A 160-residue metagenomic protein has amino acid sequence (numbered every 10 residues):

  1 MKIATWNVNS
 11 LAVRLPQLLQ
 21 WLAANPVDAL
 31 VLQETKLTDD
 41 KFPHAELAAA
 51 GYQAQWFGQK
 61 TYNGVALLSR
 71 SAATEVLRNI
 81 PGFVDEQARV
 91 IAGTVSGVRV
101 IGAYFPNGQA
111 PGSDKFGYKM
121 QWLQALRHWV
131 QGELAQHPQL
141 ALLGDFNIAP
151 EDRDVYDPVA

Functional and structural regions predicted by a protein language model:
M1-Q53, K60-V65, P150: N-terminal, active-site-proximal structural segment of metallo-dependent hydrolase catalytic domains
M1-S10, G97-Q109, L143: Active-site-proximal beta-strand elements of phosphoester/diester hydrolases
S10-R14, D85, Y118-L126: Soluble or luminal CAZymes and related metallo-dependent hydrolases
L18-Q20, H44-L47, S69, G82 (+2 more regions): Short, glycine/charged-enriched secondary-structure capping and boundary segments
Q20-L22, R89-S96, A125-P138: Short amphipathic alpha-helices and their capping/turn segments at secondary-structure boundaries
T35-T38, F42-A110: Structured beta-strand-rich core segments of catalytic domains in phosphoester-bond hydrolases
A50-G51, W122-A160: Metal-dependent phosphoesterases centered on the DNase I-like endonuclease/exonuclease/phosphatase
P81, P106-Q124, D157-A160: Surface-exposed cleft-lining segments at the edges of enzyme active sites
